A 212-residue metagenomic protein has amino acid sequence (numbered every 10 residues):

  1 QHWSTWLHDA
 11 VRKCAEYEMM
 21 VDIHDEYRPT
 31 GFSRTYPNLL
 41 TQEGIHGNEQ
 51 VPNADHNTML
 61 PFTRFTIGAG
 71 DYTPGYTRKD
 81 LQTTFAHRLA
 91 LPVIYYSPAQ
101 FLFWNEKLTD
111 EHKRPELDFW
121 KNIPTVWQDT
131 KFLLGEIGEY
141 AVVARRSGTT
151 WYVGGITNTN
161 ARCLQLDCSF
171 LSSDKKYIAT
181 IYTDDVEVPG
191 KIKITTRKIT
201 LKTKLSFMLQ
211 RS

Functional and structural regions predicted by a protein language model:
Q1-Q82: Aromatic- and carboxylate-enriched substrate-binding clefts and catalytic-loop regions of carbohydrate-active enzymes
M19-D25, P98-T109, L117, W127-K131 (+1 more regions): Acidic/polar loop patches that form or flank catalytic/metal-binding clefts of enzymes that bind anionic ligands
V21, I94, V153, S212: Conserved, mostly hydrophobic/aromatic
Y72-E111: Charge-patterned, long linear interaction tracts outside catalytic cores
K107-Y152, D185-K191: Glycan-recognition and catalytic regions of carbohydrate-active enzymes
I137-S173: Carbohydrate-binding surface patches
F170-D184: Solvent-exposed beta-hairpin/edge-strand motifs
T196-S212: C-terminal beta-strand-rich structural cap/linker in extracellular carbohydrate-active enzymes
